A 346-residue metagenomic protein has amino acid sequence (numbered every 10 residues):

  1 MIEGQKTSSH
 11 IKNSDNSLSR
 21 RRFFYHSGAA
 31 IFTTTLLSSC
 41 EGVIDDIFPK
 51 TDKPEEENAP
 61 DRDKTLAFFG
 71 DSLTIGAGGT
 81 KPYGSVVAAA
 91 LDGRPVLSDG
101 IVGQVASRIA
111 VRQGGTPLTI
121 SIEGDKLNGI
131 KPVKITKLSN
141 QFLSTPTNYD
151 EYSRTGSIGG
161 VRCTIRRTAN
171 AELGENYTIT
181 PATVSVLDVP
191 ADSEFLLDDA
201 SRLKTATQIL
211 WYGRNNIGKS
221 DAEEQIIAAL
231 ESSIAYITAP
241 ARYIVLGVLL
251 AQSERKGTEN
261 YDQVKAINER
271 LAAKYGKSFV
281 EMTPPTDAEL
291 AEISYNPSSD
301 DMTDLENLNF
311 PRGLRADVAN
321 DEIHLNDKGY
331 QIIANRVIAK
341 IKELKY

Functional and structural regions predicted by a protein language model:
M1-R22, A29-T34: N-terminal secretory signal peptides
D45-A59: Short, low-complexity, disordered segments immediately C-terminal to signal peptides in bacterial exported proteins
D63-K81, V102-A106: Catalytic nucleophile-elbow at a beta strand-turn-alpha helix junction centered on a G-D-S/GDSL motif, marking
K81-D92, A110-G129, K134, S139-Y346: Alpha-helical cap/lid subdomain in secreted, periplasmic, or secretory-pathway luminal O-acyl-processing enzymes
G93-S107: A short beta-strand-loop structural module common to alpha/beta enzyme folds
